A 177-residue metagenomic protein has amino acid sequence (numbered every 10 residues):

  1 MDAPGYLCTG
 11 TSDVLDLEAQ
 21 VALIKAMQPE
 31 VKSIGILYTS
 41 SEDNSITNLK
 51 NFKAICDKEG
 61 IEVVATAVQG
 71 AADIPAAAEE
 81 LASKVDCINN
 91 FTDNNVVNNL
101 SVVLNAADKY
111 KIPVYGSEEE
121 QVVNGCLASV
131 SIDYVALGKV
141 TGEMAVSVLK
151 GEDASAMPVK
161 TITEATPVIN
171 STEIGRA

Functional and structural regions predicted by a protein language model:
M1, V103-L127: Venus flytrap/periplasmic-binding-protein-like
D2-S33, I132-E152: Hydrophobic alpha-helical segments within soluble ligand-binding/sensing domains
L7-C8, I55-A71: Short beta-strand elements in bilobed, periplasmic/extracellular small-molecule ligand-binding domains
G10-C56, P158-E173: An alpha-beta-alpha
I34-L37, V85-V97, Y115-S117: Periplasmic-binding protein-like
A67-L81: Structural motif
E120-T172: Flexible loop/turn connectors
A177: Conserved small/polar residues in nucleotide/adenosyl-binding loops
